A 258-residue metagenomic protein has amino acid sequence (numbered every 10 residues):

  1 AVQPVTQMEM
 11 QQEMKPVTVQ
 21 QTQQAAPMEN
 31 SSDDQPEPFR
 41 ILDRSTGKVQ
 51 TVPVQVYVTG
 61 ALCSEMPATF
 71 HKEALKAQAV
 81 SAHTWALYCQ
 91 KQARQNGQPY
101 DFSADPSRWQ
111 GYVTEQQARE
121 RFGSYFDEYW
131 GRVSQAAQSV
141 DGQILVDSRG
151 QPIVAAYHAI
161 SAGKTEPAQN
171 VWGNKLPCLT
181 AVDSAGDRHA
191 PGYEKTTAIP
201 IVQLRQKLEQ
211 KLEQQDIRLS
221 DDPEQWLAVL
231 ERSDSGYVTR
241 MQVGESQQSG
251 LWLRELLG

Functional and structural regions predicted by a protein language model:
A1-G258: Conserved, single-site charged/polar hotspot
